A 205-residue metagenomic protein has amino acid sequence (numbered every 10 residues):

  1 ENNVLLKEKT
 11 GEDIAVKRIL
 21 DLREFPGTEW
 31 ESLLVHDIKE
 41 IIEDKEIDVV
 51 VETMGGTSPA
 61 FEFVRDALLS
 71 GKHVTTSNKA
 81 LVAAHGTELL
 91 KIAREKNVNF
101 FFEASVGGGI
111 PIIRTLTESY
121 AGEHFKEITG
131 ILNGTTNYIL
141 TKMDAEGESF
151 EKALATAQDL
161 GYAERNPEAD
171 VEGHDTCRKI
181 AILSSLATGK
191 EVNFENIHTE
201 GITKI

Functional and structural regions predicted by a protein language model:
E1-S70: N-terminal glycine-/serine-/threonine-rich beta1-alpha1-beta2 phosphate-ribose binding loop of Rossmann-like
I14, H36, K45, A84 (+7 more regions): Conserved active-site and cofactor/substrate-binding residues in soluble primary-metabolism enzymes
L34-H36, E52, T75-S77, F100-A104 (+1 more regions): General beta-strand structural signal in soluble alpha/beta enzymes
M54, P59-S70, S77-E118: Rossmann-fold NAD(P)-binding glycine/threonine-rich loop
I112-F125, T136-E151, R178-V192: Oxidoreductase and adenylate-handling cofactor-binding alpha/beta cores
F125-T136, H198: NAD(P)-dependent dehydrogenases' Rossmann-like dinucleotide-binding region
K152-I205: Substrate-binding/catalytic subdomain of NAD(P)-dependent oxidoreductase enzymes
